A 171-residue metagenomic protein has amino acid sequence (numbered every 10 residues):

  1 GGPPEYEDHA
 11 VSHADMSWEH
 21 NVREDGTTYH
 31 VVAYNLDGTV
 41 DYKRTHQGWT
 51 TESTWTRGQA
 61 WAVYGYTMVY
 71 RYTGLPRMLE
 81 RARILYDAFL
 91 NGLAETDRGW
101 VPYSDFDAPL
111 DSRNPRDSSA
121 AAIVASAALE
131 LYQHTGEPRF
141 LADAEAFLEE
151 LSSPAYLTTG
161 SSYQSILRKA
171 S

Functional and structural regions predicted by a protein language model:
G1-S171: Glycan-recognition and catalytic cores of secretory/periplasmic carbohydrate-active enzymes
